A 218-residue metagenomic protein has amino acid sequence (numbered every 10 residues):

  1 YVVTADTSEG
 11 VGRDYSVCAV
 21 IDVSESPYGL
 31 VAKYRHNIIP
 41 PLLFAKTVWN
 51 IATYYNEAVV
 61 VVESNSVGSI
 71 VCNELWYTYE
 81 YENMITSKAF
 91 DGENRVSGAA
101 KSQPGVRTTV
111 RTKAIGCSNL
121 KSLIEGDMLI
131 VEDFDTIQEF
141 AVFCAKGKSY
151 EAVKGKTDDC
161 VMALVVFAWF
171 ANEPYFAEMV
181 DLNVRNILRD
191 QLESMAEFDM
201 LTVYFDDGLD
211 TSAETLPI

Functional and structural regions predicted by a protein language model:
Y1-A89, A114, S118, S122-I218: RNase H-like, metal-dependent nuclease domains and their acidic two-metal-ion catalytic environment used
Y81-T112: Conserved phosphate-binding/catalytic loops in two-lobed NTP-binding clefts
